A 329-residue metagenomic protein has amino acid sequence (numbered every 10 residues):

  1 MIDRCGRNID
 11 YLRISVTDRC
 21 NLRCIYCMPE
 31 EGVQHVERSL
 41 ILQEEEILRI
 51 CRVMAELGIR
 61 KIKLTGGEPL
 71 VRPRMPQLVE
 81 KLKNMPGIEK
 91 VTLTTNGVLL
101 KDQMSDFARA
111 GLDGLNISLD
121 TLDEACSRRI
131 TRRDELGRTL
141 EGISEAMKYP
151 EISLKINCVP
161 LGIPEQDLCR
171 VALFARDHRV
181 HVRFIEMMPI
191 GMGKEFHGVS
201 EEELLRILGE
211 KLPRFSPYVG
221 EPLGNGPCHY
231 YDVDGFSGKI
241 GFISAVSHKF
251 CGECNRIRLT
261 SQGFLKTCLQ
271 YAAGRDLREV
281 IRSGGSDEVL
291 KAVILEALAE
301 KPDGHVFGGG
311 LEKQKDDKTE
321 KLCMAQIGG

Functional and structural regions predicted by a protein language model:
M1-Y11, R176-D177, M187-I190, K194-G329: Auxiliary Fe-S-binding modules of radical SAM enzymes
R4-E44, L269, R275: Canonical Radical SAM [4Fe-4S] cluster-binding loop centered on the CxxxCxxC motif and its immediate flanking residues
V16, C20, L64, L93 (+1 more regions): Conserved, mostly hydrophobic/aromatic
T17-R19, L57, A110, D234 (+1 more regions): A short, compositionally biased micro-patch
L22, E124-A125, K249, R275: Glycine-centered loop/turn positions within well-structured domains that cap or flank conserved ligand/cofactor-binding
R23, C27, A125, I130 (+2 more regions): Residues that scaffold the ATP/ADP-binding catalytic core of kinase and kinase-like folds
G32-E37, D123-I130, I190-E195, D276-L277: A short acidic, helix-capping loop that chelates divalent metal ions and anchors anionic groups
I41-L64, V71-I185: Radical SAM/AdoMet-radical enzyme domain recognition
